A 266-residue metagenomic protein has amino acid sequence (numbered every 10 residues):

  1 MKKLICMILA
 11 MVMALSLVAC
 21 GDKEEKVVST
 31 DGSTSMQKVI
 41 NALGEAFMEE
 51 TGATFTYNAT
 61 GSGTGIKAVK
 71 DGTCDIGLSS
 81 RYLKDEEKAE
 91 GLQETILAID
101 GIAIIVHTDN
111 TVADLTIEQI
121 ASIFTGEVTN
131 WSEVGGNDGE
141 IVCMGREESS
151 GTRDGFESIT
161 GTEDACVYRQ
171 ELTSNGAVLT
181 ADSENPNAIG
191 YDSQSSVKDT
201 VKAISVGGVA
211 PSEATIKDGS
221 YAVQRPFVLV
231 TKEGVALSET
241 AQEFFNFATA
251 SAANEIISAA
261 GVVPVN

Functional and structural regions predicted by a protein language model:
M1-L4, I8-L9: Positively charged n-region of N-terminal signal peptides that target proteins for export
L4, G21-N266: Exported/periplasmic ABC-transporter solute-binding proteins
S16-A19: C-terminal motif of bacterial Sec signal peptides marking the signal peptidase cleavage site
